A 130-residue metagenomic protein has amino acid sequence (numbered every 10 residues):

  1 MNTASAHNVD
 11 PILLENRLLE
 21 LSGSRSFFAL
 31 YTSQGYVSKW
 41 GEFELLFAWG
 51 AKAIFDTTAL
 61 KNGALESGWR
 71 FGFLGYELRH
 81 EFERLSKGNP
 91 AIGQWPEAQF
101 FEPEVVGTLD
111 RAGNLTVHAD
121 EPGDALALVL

Functional and structural regions predicted by a protein language model:
M1-L130: Signature of the chorismate-utilizing enzyme
